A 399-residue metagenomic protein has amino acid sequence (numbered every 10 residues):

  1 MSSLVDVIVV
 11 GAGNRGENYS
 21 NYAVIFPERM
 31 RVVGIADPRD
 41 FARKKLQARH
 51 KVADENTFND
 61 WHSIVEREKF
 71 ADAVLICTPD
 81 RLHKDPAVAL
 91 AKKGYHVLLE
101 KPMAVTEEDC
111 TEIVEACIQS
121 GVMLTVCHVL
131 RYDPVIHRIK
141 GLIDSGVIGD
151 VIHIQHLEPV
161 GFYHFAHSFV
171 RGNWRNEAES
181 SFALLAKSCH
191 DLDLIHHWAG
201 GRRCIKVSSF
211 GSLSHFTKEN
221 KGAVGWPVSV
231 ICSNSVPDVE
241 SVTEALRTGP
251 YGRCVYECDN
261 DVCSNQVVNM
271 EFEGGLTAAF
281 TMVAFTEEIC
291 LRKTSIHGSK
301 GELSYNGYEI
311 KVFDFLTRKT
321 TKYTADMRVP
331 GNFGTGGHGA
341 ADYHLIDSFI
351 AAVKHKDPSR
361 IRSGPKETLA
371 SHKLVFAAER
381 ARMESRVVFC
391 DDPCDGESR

Functional and structural regions predicted by a protein language model:
M1-V52: N-terminal Rossmann-like dinucleotide-binding module
V9, H50, C263-L276, A284-R399: C-terminal helical cap and adjacent loop that interface with cofactors, partners, or active-site loops
G13, V52-A116: Beta-loop-alpha module in the N-terminal Rossmann-like domain of NAD(P)-dependent dehydrogenases, especially those
I76, L99, V105, L124-V126 (+2 more regions): Hydrophobic residues in well-ordered beta-strands that form the structural core
K84, M123, R131-Y132, P159 (+4 more regions): Catalytic cores of eukaryotic secretory-pathway lumenal/extracellular enzymes that build and remodel glycoconjugates
E112-V129, G149-H153: Rossmann-fold dehydrogenase core element
L130-R253, S385: Predominantly a Rossmann-like dinucleotide-binding segment in NAD(P)-dependent oxidoreductases
N234-G274, A284: Contiguous C-terminal substrate-recognition/catalytic subdomains in enzyme active sites
